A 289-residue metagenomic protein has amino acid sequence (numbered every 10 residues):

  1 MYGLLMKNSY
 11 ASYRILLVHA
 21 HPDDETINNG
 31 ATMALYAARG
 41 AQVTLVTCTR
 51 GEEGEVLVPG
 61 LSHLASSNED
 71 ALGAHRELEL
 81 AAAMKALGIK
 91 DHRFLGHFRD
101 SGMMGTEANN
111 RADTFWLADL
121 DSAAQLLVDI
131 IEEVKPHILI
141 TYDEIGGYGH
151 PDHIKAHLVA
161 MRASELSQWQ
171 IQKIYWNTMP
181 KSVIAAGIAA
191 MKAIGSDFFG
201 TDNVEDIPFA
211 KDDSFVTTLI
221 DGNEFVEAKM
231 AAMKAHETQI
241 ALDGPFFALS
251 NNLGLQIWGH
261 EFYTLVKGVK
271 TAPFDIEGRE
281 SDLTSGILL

Functional and structural regions predicted by a protein language model:
M1-K135, R162-L166, T264-K267, A272-D275 (+1 more regions): Active-site rim/loop-helix segments in enzyme catalytic domains that contact anionic ligands
Y2-A11, E165-L289: C-terminal accessory domains and tails appended to enzymatic cores
E25, E52-E55, E144-P151, K181-I184: Active-site environment of divalent metal-dependent phosphoester hydrolases
L45-T47, R93-F94, I138-T141, G149 (+3 more regions): A structural signal for short, well-ordered beta-strand segments and their strand-loop junctions that often border
M104-G105, D143, G149-H153, A185-A189 (+1 more regions): A short secondary-structure junction signal
G105-N110, I154-V159, S196-T201: Short, electropositive alpha-helical surface patch
A123-I174: Conserved nucleotide-sugar donor-interacting segment of glycosyltransferase catalytic cores, predominantly GT-B
